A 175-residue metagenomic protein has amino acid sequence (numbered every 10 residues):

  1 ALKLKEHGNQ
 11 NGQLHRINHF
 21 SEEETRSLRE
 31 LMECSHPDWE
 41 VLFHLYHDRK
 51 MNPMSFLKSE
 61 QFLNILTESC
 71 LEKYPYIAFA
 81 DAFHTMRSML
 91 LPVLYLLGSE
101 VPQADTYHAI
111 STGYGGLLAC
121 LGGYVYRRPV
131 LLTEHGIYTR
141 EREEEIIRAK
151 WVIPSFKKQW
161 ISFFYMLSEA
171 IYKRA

Functional and structural regions predicted by a protein language model:
A1-V93: A conserved catalytic-core segment of Leloir-type glycosyltransferases
H84-M86, H108, P154-Q159: Short, flexible loop segments at the rims of nucleotide/cofactor-binding pockets, characterized by
V93-Q103, Y138, S155-A175: Membrane-proximal helix-turn-helix segments that form the acceptor-binding/catalytic region of lipid-linked
G98-Y114, V125-L131: Short N-terminal targeting/anchoring amphipathic segment
G122-G123, Y172: A generic structural signal for well-ordered alpha-helical segments
T133-Q159: A short, histidine- and acid-enriched strand-loop-helix "catalytic/donor-clamping" loop that lines the nucleotide-sugar
